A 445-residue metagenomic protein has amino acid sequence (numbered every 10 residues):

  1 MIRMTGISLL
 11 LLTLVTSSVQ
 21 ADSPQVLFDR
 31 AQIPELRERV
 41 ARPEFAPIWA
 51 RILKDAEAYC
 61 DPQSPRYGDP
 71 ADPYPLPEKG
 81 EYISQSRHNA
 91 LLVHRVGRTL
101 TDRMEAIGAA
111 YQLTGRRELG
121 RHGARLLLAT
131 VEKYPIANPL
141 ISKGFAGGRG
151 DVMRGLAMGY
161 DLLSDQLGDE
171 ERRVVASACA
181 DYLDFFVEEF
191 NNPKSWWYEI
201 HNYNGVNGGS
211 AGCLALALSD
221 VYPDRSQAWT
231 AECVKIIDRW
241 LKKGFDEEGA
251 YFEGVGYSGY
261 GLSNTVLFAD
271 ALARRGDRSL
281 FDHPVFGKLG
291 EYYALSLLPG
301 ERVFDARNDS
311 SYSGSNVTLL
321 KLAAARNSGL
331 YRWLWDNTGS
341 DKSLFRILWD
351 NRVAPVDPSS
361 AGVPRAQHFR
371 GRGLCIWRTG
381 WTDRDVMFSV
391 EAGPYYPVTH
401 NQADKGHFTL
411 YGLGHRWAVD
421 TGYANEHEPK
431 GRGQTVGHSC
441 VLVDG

Functional and structural regions predicted by a protein language model:
M1-I2: N-terminal secretory signal peptides that target proteins for export/translocation
T5-T16: Bacterial N-terminal signal peptides
V19-A21: Boundary at the C-terminal end of the N-terminal hydrophobic targeting segment
Q25-R30, R37-L53, E57-C60, L92-L297 (+1 more regions): Aromatic-lined, polymer-binding surfaces characteristic of secreted/periplasmic polysaccharide-degrading enzymes
L36, C60, F252-G445: Extended polysaccharide-engagement surfaces of secreted carbohydrate-active enzymes
S64-V96, P135-F145: Internal amphipathic alpha-helical repeat/solenoid segments
K79-S86, T130-P135, D184-N191, R239-D246 (+5 more regions): Short amphipathic alpha-helical segments, especially helix-boundary/capping motifs
